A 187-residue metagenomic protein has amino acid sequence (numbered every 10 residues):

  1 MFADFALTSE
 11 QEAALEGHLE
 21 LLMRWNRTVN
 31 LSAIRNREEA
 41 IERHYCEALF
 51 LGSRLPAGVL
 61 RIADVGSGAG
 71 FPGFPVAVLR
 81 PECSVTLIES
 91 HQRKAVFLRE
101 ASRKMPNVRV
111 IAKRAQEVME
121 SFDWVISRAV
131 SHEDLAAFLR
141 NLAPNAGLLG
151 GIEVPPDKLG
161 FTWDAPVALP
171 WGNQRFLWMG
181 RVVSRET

Functional and structural regions predicted by a protein language model:
M1-V59, A63, R93-K104: Class I SAM-dependent transferase core
A48, F74-P75: Hydrophobic alpha-helical segments in the ANL/AMP-binding
A63-V65, W124: Conserved beta-strand elements of the Class I
G66-G70: Class I SAM-dependent methyltransferase "Motif I" SAM/SAH-binding loop
F71-G73, R80-T86, S90-T187: S-adenosylmethionine
